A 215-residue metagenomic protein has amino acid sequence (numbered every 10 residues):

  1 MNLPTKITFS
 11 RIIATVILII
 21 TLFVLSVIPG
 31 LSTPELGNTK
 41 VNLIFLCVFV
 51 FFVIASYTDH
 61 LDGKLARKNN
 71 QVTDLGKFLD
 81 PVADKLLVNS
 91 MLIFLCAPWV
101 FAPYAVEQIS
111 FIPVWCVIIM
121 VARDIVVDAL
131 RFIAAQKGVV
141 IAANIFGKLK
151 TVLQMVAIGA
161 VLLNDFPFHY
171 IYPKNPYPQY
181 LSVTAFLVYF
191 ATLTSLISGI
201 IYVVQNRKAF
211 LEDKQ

Functional and structural regions predicted by a protein language model:
M1-Q215: Alpha-helical transmembrane bundles and membrane-interface segments of multipass inner-membrane proteins
